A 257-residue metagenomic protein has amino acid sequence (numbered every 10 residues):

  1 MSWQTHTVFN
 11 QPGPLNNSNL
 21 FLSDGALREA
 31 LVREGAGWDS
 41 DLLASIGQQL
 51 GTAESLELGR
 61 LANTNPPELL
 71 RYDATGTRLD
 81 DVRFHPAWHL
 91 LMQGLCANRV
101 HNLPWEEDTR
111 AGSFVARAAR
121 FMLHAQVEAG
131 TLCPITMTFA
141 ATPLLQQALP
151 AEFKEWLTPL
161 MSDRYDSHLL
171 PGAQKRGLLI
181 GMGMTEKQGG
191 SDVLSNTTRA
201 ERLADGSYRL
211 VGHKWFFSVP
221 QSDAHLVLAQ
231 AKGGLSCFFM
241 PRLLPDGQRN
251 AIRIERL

Functional and structural regions predicted by a protein language model:
M1-R110: Extended, charge-enriched "interface" segments that sit outside catalytic cores
D80-P171, S218-P220: Internal helix-loop-helix
G130, A251-L257: Glycine-rich beta->alpha junctions and the first turn(s) of the following alpha-helix
T136, G177, V193-S195, P220-S222 (+1 more regions): Short, solvent-exposed loop/turn segments at the edges of secondary structure
A141, M182, A200, L210-G212 (+1 more regions): Buried hydrophobic positions in well-ordered alpha/beta secondary-structure cores of metabolic enzymes
L149-T198, L203-G206: Internal maturation/activation junctions in enzymes
T185-G189, K214-F216, L257: Short beta-turn/strand-loop junction motif enriched in small, turn-promoting residues
S207-I252: A short core secondary-structure module
